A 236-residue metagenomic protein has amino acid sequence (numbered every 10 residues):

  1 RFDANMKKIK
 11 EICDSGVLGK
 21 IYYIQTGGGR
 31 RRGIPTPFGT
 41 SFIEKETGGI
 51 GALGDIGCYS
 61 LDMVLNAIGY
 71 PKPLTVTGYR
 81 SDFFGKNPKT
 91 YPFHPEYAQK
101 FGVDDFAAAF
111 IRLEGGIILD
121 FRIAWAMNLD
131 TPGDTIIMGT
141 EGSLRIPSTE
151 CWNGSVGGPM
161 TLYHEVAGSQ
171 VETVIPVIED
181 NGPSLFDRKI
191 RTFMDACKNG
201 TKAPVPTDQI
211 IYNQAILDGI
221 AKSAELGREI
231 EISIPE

Functional and structural regions predicted by a protein language model:
R1-K100, G227: Predominantly a Rossmann-like dinucleotide-binding segment in NAD(P)-dependent oxidoreductases
D3, K7, G54, C58-D62 (+2 more regions): A structural signal for well-ordered alpha-helical segments within the folded catalytic domains of diverse enzymes
D3, N128-T131, P204, Q214: Loop/helix-junction capping segments adjacent to catalytic residues or to phosphate/diphosphate-binding pockets
G48-G54, P176-S184: A short glycine-threonine-serine/GTX helix/turn-capping micro-motif
D62-S155, D187-T201, D218-G219, E236: Contiguous beta-strand/loop segments that form the cofactor/metal-binding neighborhood of enzyme cores
E114, A167-Q170, I178, T192-E236: C-terminal helix-rich "cap/oligomerization" subdomain common to oxidoreductases
D120-I123, R145-S148, G168-N181: Short amphipathic beta-strand/extended segments with alternating polar/hydrophobic composition
